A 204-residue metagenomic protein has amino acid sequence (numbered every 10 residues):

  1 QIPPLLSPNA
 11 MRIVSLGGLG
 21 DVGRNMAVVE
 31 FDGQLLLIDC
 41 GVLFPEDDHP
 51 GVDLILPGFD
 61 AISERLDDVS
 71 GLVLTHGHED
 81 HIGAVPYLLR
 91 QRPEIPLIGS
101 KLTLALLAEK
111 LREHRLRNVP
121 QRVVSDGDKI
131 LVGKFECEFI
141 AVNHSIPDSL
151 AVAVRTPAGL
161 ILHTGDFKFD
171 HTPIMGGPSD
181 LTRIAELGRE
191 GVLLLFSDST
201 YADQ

Functional and structural regions predicted by a protein language model:
I2-V73, H78-Q204: His/Asp/Glu-rich metal-coordinating catalytic cores of metallo-dependent phosphodiesterases/hydrolases acting on
